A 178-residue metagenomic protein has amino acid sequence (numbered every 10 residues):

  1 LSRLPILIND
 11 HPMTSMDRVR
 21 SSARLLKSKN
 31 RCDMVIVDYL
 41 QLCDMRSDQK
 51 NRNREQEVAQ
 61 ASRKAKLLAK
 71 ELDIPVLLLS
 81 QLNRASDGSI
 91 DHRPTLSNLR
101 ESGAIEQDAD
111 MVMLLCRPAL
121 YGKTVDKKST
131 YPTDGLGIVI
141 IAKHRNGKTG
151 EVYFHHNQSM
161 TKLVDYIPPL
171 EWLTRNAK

Functional and structural regions predicted by a protein language model:
L1-M13: Conserved P-loop NTPase mechanochemical-coupling segment
L7, S15-C32, Q49, Q60-L72 (+1 more regions): C-terminal regions of RecA-like/P-loop NTPase motor modules
L40: Conserved Walker B
C43-D44, A85: Catalytic P-loop NTPase motifs of RecA-like helicase/translocase cores
D44-N51: Conserved ATPase-coupling elements of RecA-like P-loop NTPase cores
L79-Q81: Conserved H-loop
